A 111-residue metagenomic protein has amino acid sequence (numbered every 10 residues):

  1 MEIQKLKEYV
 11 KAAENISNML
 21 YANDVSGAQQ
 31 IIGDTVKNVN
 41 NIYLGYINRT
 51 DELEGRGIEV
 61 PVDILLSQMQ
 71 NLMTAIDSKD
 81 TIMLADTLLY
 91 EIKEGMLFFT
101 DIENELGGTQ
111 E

Functional and structural regions predicted by a protein language model:
M1-E111: C-terminal-biased regions
